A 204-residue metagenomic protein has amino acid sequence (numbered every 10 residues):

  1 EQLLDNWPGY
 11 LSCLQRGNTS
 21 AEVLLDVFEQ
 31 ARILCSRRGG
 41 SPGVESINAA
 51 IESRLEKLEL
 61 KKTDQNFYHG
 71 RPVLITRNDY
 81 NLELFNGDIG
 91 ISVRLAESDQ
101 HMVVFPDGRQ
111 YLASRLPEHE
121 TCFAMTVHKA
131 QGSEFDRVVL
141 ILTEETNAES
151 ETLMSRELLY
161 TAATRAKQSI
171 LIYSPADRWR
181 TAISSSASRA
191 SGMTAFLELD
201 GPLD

Functional and structural regions predicted by a protein language model:
E1-L74, D79-L82, V93: Conserved helicase motor core of P-loop NTPases
D88-D204: C-terminal accessory regions
